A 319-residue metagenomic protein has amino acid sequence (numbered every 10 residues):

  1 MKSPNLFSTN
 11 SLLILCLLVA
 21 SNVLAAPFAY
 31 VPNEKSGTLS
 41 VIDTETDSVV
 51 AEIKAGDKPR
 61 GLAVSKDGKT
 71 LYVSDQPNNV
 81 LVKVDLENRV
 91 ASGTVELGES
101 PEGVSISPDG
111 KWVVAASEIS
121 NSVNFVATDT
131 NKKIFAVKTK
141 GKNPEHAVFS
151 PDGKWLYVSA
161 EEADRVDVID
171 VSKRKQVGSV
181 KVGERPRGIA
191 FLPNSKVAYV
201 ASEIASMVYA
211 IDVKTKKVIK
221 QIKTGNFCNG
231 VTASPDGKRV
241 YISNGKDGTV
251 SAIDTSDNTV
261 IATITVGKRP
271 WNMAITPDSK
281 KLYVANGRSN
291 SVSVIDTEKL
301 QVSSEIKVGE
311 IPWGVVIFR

Functional and structural regions predicted by a protein language model:
M1-K2, G93: Accessible peptide chain termini
K2-L12: Bacterial N-terminal signal peptides that target proteins for export
C16, S21-R319: Predominantly soluble domains enriched in secretory-pathway, periplasmic, or organellar proteins
